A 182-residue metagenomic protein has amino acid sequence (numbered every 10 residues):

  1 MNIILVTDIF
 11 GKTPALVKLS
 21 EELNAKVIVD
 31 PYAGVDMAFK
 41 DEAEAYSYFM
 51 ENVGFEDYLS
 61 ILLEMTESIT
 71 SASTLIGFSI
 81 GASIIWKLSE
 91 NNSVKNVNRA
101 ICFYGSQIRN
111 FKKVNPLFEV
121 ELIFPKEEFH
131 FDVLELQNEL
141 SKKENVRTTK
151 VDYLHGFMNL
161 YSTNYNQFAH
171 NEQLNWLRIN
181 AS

Functional and structural regions predicted by a protein language model:
M1-T70: Serine-hydrolase catalytic machinery in alpha/beta-hydrolase-like enzymes
K18-L19, F131-L140: Short alpha-helix in the alpha/beta-hydrolase fold that links the catalytic acid
A72-G77, F103: Short beta-strand immediately N-terminal to the catalytic nucleophile in serine-hydrolase-like folds
I76-I85: Gly/Ala-rich beta-loop-alpha elbow adjacent to hydrolase catalytic centers
V94-K95, F111-F118, L140-K143: Short, conserved loop/helix-junction motifs that constitute active-site signature segments in enzyme catalytic cores
V94-S106: A conserved short beta-strand
E121-F124: Short beta-strand/loop motif that positions the catalytic acidic residue of the alpha/beta-hydrolase fold
V146-S182: C-terminal catalytic histidine-bearing segment of alpha/beta-hydrolase fold enzymes
